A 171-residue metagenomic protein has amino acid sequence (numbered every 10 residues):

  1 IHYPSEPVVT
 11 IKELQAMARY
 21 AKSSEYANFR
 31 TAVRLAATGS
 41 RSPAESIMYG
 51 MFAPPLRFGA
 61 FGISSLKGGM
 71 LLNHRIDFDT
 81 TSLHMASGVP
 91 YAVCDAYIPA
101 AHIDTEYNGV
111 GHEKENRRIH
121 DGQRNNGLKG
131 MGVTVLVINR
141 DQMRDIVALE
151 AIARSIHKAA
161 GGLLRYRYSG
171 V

Functional and structural regions predicted by a protein language model:
Y3-V171: Surface segments flanking catalytic/ligand-binding clefts of nucleic-acid enzymes
